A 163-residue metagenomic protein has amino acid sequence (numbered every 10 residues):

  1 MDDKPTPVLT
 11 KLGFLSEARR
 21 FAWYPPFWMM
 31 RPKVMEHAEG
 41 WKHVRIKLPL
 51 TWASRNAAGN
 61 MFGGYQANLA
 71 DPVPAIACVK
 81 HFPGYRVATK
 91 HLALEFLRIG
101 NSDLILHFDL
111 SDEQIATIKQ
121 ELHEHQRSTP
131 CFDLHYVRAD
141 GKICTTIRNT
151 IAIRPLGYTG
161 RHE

Functional and structural regions predicted by a protein language model:
M1-R45, E163: Non-catalytic linker/capping segments at the edges of enzyme domains
M1-T10, S111-E163: HotDog/MaoC-like acyl-thioester-processing domains
M29-V34, K90-F96, T117-K119: Short structured motifs
M30, K42-V44, A88-L92, S102-L106 (+1 more regions): A generic structural signal for short beta-strands and their flanking turns/coil linkers
E36-R55, A70: A glycine-rich, hydrophobic loop/mini-helix early in the fold
H37-K42, I99-D103, V137-K142: A short, structured loop/turn motif at beta-sheet edges
W52-P74: Hot-dog-fold acyl-thioester-processing enzymes
I76-E113: Hydrophobic beta-strand-centered segment that forms part of the acyl-chain substrate-binding groove
